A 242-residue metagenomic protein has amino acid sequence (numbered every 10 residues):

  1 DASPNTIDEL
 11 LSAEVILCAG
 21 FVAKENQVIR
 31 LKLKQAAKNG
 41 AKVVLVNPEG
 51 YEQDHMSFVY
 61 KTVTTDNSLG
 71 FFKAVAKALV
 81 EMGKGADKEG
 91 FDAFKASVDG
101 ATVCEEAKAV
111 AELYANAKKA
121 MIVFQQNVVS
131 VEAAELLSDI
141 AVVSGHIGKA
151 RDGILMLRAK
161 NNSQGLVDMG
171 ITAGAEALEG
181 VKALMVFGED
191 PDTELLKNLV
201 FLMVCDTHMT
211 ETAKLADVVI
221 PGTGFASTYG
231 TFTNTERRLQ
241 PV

Functional and structural regions predicted by a protein language model:
D1-V242: Non-catalytic alpha/beta scaffold blocks inside enzyme catalytic domains
